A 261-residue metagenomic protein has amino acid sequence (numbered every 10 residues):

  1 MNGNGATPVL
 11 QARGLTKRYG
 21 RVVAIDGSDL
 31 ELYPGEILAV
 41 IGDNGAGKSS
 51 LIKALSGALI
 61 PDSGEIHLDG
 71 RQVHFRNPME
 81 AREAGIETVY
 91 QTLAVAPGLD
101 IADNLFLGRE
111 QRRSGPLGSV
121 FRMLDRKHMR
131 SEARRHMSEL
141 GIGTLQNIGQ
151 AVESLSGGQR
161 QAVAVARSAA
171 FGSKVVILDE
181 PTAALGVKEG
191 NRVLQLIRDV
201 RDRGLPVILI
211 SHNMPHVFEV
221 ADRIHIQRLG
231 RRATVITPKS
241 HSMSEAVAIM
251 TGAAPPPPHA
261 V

Functional and structural regions predicted by a protein language model:
N2-V261: Glycine-rich phosphate-binding loops of nucleotide-dependent enzymes
